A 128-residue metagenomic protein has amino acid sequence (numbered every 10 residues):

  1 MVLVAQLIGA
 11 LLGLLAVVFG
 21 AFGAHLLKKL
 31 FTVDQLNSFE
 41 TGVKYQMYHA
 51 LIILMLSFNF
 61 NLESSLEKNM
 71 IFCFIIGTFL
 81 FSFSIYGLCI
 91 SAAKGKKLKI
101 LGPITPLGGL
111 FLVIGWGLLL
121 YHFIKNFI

Functional and structural regions predicted by a protein language model:
M1-I128: Polytopic transmembrane helical bundles with strong interfacial aromatic enrichment
